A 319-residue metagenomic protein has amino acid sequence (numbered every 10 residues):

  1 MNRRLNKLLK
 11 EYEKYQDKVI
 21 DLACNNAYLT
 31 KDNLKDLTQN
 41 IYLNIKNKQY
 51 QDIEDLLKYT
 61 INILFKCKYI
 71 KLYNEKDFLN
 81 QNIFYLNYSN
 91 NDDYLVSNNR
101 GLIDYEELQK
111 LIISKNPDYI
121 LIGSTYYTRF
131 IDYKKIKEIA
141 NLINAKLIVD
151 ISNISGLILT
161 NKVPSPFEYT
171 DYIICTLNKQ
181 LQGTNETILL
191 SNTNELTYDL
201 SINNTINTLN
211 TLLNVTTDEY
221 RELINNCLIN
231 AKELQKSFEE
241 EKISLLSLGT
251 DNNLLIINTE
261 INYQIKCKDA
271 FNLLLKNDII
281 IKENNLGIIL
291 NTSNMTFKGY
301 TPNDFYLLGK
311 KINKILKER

Functional and structural regions predicted by a protein language model:
M1-I20: A short, charge-rich alpha-helical start-of-domain segment used by transcription regulators
I20, C24, I45-N47, F65-K66: Short amphipathic alpha-helical interface segments enriched in basic and hydrophobic/aromatic residues, used as
D21, N82-Y88, L273-N284: Membrane-embedded alpha-helical bundles of multi-pass transporters/translocases, especially carrier/permease families
K31, Q51-I61, Y69-K242, L286 (+1 more regions): Conserved PLP-enzyme active-site core in the AAT-like
D32-K48, L56: Conserved RNAP core-binding helix
L212, Y220-F271, D278-G287: Conserved small-domain helix->loop->beta segment predominantly found in fold-type I
L286-R319: PLP-dependent enzyme catalytic core of the Aspartate aminotransferase-like
